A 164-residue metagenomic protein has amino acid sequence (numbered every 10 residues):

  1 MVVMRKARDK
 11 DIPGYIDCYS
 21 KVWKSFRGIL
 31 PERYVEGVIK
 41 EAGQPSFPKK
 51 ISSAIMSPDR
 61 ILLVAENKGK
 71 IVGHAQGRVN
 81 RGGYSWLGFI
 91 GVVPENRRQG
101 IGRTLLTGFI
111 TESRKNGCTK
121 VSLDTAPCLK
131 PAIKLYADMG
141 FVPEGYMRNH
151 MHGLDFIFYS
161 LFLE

Functional and structural regions predicted by a protein language model:
M1-V3: Extreme N-terminal starter segment of soluble prokaryotic enzymes
K6-I12, I16-F89, V93-P94, L106-G108 (+3 more regions): Acetyl-CoA-dependent GNAT
K10, N116, D124: Residue-level signal for short amphipathic helical patches enriched in basic/charged and nearby hydrophobic residues
K70, F89, V93-T107, R114-N116 (+2 more regions): Conserved glycine-rich acetyl-CoA-binding loop
T119-S122, A126-E164: C-terminal "cap" of GNAT-fold acetyltransferases
